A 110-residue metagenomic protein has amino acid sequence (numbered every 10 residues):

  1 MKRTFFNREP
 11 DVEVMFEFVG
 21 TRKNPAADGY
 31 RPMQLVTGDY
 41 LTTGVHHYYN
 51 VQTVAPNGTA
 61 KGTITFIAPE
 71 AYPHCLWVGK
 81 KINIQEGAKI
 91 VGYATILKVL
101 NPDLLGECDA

Functional and structural regions predicted by a protein language model:
M1-A110: C-terminal effector/interaction modules appended to NTPase cores
